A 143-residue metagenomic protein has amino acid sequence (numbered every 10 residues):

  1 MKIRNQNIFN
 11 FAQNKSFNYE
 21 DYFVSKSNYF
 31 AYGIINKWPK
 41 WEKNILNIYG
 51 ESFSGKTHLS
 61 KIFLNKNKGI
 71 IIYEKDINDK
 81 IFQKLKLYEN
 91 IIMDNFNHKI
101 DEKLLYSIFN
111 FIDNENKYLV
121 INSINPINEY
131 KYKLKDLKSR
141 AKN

Functional and structural regions predicted by a protein language model:
M1-K37, E42: A short, basic N-terminal segment
K2-R4, F23, D76-I77, E102-L104 (+1 more regions): Replace "adjacent to P-loop NTPase cores in ATP/GTP-dependent enzymes" with "adjacent to NTP-binding cores
G33, H58, I62, K66: Active-site signature of alpha/beta-hydrolase-fold catalytic machinery across serine- and Asp/Cys-nucleophile hydrolases
I35-K37, Y73-I91, K99-F111: Conserved alpha-helical scaffold flanking the Walker A/P-loop in AAA+ ATPase domains
K43-N47, G69-I71, N90-I92, Y118-V120: Residue-level preference for the first positions of well-ordered beta-strands
K43-S60: Walker A/P-loop nucleotide-binding motif
L64-K75: Post-Walker A helix-loop "phosphate-sensing" segment adjacent to the P-loop in P-loop NTPases
D94-F96, S123-I124: Walker B catalytic acidic pair
